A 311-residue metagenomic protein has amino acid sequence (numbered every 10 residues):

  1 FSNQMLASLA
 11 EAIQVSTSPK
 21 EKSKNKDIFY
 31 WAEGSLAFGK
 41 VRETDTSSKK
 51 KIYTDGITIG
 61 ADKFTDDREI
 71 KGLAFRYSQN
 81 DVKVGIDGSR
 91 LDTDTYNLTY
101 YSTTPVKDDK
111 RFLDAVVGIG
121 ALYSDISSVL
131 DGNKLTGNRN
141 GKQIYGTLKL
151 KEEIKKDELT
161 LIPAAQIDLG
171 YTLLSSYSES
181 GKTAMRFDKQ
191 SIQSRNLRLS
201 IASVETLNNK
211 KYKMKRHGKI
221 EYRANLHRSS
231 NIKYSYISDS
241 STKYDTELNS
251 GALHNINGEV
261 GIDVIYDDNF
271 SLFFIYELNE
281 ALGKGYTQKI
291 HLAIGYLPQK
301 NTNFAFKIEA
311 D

Functional and structural regions predicted by a protein language model:
F1-I28, P298-K307: Outer-membrane beta-barrel biogenesis signature
N25-D311: Membrane translocator/pore-forming domains, dominated by Gram-negative outer-membrane beta-barrels
